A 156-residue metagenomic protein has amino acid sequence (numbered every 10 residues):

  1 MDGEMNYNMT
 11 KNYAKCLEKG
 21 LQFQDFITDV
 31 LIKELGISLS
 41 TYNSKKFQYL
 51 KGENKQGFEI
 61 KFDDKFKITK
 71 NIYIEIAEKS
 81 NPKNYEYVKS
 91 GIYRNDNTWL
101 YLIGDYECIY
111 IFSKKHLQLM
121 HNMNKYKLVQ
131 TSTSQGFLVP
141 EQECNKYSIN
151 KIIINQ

Functional and structural regions predicted by a protein language model:
M1-Q156: Nucleic-acid endonuclease domains
